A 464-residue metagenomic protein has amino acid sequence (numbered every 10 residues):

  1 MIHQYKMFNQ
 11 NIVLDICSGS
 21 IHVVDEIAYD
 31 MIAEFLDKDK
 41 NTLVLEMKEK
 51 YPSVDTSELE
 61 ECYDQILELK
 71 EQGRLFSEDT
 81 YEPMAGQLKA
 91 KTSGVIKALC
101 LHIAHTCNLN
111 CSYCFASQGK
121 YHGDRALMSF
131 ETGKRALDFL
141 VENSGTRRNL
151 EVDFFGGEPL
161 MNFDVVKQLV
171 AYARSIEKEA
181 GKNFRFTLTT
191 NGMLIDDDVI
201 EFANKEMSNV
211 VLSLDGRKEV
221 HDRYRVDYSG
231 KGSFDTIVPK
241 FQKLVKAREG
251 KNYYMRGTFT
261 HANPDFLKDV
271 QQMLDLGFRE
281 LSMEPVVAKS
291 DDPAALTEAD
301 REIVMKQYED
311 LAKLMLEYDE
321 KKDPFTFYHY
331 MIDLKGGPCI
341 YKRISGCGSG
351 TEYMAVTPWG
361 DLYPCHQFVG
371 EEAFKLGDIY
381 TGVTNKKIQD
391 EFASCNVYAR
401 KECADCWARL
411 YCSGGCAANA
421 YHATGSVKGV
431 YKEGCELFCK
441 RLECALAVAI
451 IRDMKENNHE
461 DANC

Functional and structural regions predicted by a protein language model:
M1-F35: Acidic, low-complexity/disordered tracts enriched in E/D and polar residues
K38-Y51: Short acidic, hydrophobic short linear motifs in intrinsically disordered regions
V54-E201, K205-E206: Conserved alpha-helical substructure of the radical SAM core
G133, L137-D153, N162-V286: Radical SAM/AdoMet-radical enzyme domain recognition
L137-F155, F392, V430-C464: Short Fe-S-cluster ligation motifs
E219-Y224, E280-E302, P324-P338, Y363 (+1 more regions): Flexible glycine/acidic-rich beta-alpha junction loops that bind and position SAM and/or redox cofactors in anaerobic
I303-G336, H366-S413: C-terminal accessory region of radical SAM enzymes
A393-C444: Cysteine-cluster motifs in flexible loop/terminal segments that predominantly coordinate metals
